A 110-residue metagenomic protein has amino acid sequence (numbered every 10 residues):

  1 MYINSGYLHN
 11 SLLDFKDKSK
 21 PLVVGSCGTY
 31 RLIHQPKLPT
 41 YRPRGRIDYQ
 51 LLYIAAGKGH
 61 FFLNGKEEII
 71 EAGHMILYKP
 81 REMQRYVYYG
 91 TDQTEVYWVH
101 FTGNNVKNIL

Functional and structural regions predicted by a protein language model:
M1-E68, G90: Generic protein-terminus/edge-of-domain signal
Y2, G103-L110: Alpha-helical bundle regulatory/interaction domains
L51, M75-L77, W98: Conserved hydrophobic/aromatic beta-strand scaffold that supports enzyme active sites
H60, I76-L77, M83: A short, conserved beta-strand element in the Rossmann-like catalytic core that flanks the donor/metal-binding loop
G65-K79: Short acidic-glycine-tyrosine-enriched beta hairpin
E67, R81-N105: Ligand-binding loop in jelly-roll beta-barrel domains
